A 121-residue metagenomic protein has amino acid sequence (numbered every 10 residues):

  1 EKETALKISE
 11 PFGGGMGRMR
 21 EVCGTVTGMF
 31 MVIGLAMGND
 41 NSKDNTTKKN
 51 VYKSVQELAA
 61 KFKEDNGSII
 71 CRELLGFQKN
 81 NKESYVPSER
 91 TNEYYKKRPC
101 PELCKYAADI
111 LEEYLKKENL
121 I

Functional and structural regions predicted by a protein language model:
E1-P11, N80-Y85: Acidic-glycine-rich active-site phosphate/pyrophosphate-binding loop
L6-E10, F30, K105: Short amphipathic alpha-helical segments
F12-E21, N92-R98: A short glycine/serine-rich beta->alpha loop
R20-F30: FAD-binding core of FAD-dependent oxidoreductases, characterized by glycine-rich FAD pyrophosphate-binding loops
G28-G38: DPxDG-like acidic metal-binding loop motif
V32-I33, K43-I121: Amphipathic alpha-helical interface segments
